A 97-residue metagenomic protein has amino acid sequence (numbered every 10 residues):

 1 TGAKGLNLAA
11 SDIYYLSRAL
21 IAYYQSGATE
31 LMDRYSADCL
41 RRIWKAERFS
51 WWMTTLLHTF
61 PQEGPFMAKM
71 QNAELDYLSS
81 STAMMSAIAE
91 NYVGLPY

Functional and structural regions predicted by a protein language model:
T1-N7: Glycine-rich phosphate/pyrophosphate-binding beta-alpha loops
A3, R18-Y97: C-terminal helical "tail/cap" subdomain of flavin- and related membrane-associated enzymes
L8-S11, E30: A general alpha-helical scaffold signature found inside nucleotide-binding enzyme cores
A10-A19: Extended, folded domain segments that form the structural surfaces/walls around functional sites
